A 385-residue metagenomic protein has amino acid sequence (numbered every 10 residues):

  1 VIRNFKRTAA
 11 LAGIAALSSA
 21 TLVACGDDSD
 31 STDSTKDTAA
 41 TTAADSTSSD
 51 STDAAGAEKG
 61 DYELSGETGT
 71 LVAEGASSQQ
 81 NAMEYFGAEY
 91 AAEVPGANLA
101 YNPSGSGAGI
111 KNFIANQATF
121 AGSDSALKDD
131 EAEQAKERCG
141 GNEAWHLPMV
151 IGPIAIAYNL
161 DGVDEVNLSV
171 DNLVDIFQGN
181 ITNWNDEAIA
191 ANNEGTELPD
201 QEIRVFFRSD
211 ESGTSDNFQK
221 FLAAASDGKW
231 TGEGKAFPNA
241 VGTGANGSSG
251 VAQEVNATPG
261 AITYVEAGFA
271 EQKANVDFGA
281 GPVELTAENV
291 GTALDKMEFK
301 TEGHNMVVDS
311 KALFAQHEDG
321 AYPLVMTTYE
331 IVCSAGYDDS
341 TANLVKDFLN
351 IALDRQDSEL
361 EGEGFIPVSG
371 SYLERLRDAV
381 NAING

Functional and structural regions predicted by a protein language model:
V1-V23: Sec-dependent bacterial lipoprotein signal peptides
I2, D27, D61-G66, T196-Q201 (+1 more regions): Extracellular/periplasmic juxtamembrane helices and adjacent flexible linkers that interface with membrane partners
R7, V23-A54: Bacterial lipoprotein signal-peptidase II cleavage site
D27, D33, D53-A190, A252-E254 (+1 more regions): N-terminal segment of the mature folded domain
I110, E211-K300: Ligand-binding pocket segment of bilobal, Venus flytrap-like solute-binding proteins
I151-I156, E202-I203, S310-K311, T327-Y329: Small-molecule pocket liners
P153-A157, V163-A252: Extracytoplasmic ligand-binding site segments that recognize negatively charged/polar headgroups
G281-N343: C-terminal lobe and pocket-closing loops of periplasmic/extracytoplasmic Venus-flytrap solute-binding proteins
